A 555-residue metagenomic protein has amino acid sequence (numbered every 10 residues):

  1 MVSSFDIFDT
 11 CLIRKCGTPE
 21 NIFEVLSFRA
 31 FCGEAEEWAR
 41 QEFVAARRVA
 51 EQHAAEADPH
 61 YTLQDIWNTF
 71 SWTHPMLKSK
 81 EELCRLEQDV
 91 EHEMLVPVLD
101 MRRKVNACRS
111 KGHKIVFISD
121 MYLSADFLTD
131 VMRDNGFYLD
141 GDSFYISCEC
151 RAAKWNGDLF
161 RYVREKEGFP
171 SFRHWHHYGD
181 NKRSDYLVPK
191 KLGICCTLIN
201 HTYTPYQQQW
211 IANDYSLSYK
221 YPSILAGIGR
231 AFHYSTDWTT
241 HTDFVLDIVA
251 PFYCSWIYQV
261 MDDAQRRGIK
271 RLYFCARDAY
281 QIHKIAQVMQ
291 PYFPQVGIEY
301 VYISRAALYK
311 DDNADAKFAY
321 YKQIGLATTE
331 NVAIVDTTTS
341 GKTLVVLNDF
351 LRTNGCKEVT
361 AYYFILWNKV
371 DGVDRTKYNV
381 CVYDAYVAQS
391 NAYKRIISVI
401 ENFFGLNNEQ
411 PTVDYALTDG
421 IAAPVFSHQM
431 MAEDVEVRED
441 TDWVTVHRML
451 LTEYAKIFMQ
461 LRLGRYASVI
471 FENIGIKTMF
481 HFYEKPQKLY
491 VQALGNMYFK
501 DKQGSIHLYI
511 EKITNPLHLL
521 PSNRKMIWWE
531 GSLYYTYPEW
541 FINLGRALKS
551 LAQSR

Functional and structural regions predicted by a protein language model:
M1-A45: Active-site neighborhood of HAD-like aspartate-dependent phosphohydrolases
I7, C275-D278, S304-R305, V335-S340 (+1 more regions): Structural motif
R29, E34-L86: A metal-dependent, Asp-based hydrolase signature
E81-R133, S143-S147, R271-D278: Substrate-recognition element of Asp-dependent hydrolases with the DxDx(T/V) motif
W155-R183, N331-V335: Conserved Lys-Pro-Asp/Glu-containing loop-to-beta segment of HAD-superfamily phosphomonoesterases, centered on
D180-C196, G341-L344: Acidic, divalent-metal-coordinating active-site segment for phosphoryl/phosphodiester hydrolysis, typified by short
N200-T202, Y206-D262, V346-R555: PRPP-dependent phosphoribosyltransferase catalytic core
Y292-F318: Long, charge-dense
